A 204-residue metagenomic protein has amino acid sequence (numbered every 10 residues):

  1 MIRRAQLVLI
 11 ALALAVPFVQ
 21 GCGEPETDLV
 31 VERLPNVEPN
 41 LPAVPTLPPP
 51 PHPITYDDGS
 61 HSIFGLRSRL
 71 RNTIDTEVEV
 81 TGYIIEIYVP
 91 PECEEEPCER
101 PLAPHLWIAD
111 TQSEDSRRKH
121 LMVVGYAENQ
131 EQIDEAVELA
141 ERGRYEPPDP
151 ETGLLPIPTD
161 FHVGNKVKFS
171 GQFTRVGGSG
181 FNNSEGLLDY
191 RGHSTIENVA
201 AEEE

Functional and structural regions predicted by a protein language model:
M1-Q20: Sec-dependent bacterial lipoprotein signal peptides
C22-E204: OB-fold and OB-like single-stranded nucleic-acid-recognition modules and their adjacent interaction interfaces
